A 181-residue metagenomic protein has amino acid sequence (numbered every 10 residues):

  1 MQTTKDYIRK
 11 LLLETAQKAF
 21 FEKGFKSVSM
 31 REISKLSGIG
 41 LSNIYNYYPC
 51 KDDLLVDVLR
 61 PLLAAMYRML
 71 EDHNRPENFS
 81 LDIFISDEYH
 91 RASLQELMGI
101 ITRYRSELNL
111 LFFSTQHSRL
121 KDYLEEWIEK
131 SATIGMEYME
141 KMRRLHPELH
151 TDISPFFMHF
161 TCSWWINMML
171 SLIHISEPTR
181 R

Functional and structural regions predicted by a protein language model:
M1-T4: N-terminal intrinsically disordered/low-complexity leader segments
L11, T15, A19-D53, D57: Helix-turn-helix
D57, E71-R103: Hydrophobic alpha-helical connector segments
R60-Y67: Short, basic, alpha-helical segments at the C-terminal edge of helix-turn-helix-like DNA-binding modules
N78-F84, L111-S118, L145-H150: Short linear capping/connector segments at secondary-structure termini
E88, E96-R103, S118-R144, F156-S163: Amphipathic alpha-helical packing segments from all-alpha helical-bundle domains
I173-T179: Residue-level detector of conserved catalytic or cofactor/ligand-binding positions in enzyme active sites
